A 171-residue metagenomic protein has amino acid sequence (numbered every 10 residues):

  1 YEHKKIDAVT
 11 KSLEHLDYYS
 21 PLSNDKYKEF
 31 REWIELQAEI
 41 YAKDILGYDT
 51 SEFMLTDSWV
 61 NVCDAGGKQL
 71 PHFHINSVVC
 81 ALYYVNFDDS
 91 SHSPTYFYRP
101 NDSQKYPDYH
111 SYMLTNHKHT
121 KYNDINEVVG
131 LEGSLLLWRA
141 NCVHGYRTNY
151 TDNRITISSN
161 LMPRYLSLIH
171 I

Functional and structural regions predicted by a protein language model:
Y1-Y48, K68, P94: Non-heme Fe(II)/2-oxoglutarate
G47-S58: A short coil-to-beta-strand element that immediately follows conserved catalytic motifs
E52, F73-S77, T151-N153: A generic structural micro-feature
N61-L137, R147, S167: Catalytic core of non-heme Fe(II) oxygenases with the double-stranded beta-helix
C80-L82, D152-L166: A short hydrophobic beta-strand segment most commonly corresponding to one strand of the jelly-roll/cupin
H144: Glycine-rich nucleotide phosphate-binding loop and flanking beta-alpha elements of Rossmann-like dinucleotide-binding
I169-I171: Conserved small/polar residues in nucleotide/adenosyl-binding loops
